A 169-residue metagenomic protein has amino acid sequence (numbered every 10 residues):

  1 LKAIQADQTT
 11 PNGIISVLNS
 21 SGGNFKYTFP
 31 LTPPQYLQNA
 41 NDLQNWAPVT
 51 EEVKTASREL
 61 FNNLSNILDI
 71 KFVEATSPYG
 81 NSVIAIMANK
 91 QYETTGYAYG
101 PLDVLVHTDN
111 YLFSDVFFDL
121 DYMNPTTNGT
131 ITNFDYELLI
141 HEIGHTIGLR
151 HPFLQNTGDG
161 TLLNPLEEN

Functional and structural regions predicted by a protein language model:
L1-G22, T55-E168: Metzincin-family zinc-dependent endopeptidase catalytic domain
L1-V49: Disordered inhibitory propeptide/activation segment of secreted metzincin zinc metalloprotease zymogens, centered on
T50-K54: Acidic Gly/Asp/Thr-rich repetitive segments characteristic of extracellular carbohydrate-active and adhesion proteins
